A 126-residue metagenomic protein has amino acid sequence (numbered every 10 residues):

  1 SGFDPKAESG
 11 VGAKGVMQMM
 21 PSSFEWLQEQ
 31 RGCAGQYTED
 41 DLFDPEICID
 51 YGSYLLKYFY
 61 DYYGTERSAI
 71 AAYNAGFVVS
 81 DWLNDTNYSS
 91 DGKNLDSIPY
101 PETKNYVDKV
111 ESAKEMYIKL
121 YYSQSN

Functional and structural regions predicted by a protein language model:
S1-N126: Catalytic glycan-binding domains that act on GlcNAc-containing polysaccharides
